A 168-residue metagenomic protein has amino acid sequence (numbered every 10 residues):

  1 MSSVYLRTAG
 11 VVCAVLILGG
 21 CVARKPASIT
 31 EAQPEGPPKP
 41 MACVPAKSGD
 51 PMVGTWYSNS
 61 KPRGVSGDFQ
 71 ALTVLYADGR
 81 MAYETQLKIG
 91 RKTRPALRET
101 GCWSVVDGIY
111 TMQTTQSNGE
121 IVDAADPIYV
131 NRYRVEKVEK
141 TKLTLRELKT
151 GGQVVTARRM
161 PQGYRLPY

Functional and structural regions predicted by a protein language model:
M1-G19: Sec-dependent bacterial lipoprotein signal peptides
R7-G10, C21-V106, T111-Y168: Lipid interaction determinants
